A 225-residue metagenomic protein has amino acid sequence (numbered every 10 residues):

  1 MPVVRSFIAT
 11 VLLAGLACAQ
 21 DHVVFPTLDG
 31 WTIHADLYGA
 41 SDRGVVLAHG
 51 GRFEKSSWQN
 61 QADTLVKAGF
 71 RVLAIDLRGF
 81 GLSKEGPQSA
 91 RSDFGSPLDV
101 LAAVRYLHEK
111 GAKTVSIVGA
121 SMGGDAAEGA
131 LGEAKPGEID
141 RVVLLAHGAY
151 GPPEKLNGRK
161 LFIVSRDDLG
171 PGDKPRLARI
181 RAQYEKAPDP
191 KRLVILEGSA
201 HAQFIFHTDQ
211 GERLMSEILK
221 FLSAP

Functional and structural regions predicted by a protein language model:
A19-Y38: N-terminal cap/lid segment of alpha/beta-hydrolase-fold proteins
S41-D42, H49-F53: Active-site glycine-rich loops that stabilize anionic/oxyanionic intermediates across multiple enzyme folds
G51-D63: The serine-hydrolase catalytic nucleophile loop
S57, A90-K110: Alpha/beta-hydrolase active-site loop
L65-G86: Conserved alpha/beta-hydrolase
R105-G158: Primarily recognizes the serine-hydrolase "nucleophile elbow" in alpha/beta-hydrolase and SGNH/GDSL folds
F162-V164: Short beta-strand/loop motif that positions the catalytic acidic residue of the alpha/beta-hydrolase fold
S199-D209: Catalytic histidine-centered segment of alpha/beta-hydrolase-like enzymes
